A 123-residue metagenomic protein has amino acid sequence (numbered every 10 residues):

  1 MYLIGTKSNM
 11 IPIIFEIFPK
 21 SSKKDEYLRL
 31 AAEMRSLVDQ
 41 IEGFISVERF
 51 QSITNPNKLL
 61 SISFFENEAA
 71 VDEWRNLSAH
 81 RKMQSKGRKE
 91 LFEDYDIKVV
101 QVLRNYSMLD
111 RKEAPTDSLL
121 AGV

Functional and structural regions predicted by a protein language model:
M1-L59, E68-N76, L91-V123: Short S/T/G/P-rich N-terminal loop/turn motif that feeds into the first structured element of a domain
M83: Conserved short loop/helix modules at catalytic or binding sites in compact beta-alpha or helix-hairpin-helix contexts
K86-G87: Short, solvent-exposed helix-to-loop capping segments enriched in aromatics
